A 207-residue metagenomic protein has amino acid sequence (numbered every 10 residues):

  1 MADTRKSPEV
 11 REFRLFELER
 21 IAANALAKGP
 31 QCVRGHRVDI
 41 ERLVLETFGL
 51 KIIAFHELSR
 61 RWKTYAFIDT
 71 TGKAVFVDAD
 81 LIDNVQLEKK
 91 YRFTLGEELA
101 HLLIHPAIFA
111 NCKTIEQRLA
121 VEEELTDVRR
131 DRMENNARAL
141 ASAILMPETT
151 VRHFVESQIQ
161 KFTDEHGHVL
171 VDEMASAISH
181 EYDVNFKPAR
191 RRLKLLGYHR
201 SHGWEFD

Functional and structural regions predicted by a protein language model:
M1-D207: Active-site hotspot residues in diverse enzymes, especially metal/ion-binding acidic/histidine motifs
